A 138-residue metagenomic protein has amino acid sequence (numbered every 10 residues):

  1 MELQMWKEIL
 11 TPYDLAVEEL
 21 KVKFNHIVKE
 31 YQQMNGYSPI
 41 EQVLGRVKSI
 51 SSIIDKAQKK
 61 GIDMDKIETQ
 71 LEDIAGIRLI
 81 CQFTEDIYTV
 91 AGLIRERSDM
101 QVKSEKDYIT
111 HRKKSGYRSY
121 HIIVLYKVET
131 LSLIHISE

Functional and structural regions predicted by a protein language model:
M1-Q70: Charge-rich, low-complexity segments
L71-D73, K114-R118, L133: A short, structural micro-pattern
E72-T89: Short, well-structured hydrophobic secondary-structure segments
D86, E129-L131: Short beta-strands and strand-coil junctions in structured, solvent-facing domains, enriched
T89-L93, L133: A short secondary-structure junction signal
E96-V102: A common structural junction motif
K103-Y126: Short Gly/Thr-rich strand-loop-strand
I134-E138: Conserved small/polar residues in nucleotide/adenosyl-binding loops
